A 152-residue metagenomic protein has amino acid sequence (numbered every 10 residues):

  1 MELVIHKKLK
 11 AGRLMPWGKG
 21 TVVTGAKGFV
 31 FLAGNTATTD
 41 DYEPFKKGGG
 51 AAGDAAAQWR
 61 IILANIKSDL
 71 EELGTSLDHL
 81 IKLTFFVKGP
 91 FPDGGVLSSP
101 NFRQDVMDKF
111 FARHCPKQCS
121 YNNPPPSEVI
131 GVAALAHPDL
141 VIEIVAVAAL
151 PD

Functional and structural regions predicted by a protein language model:
M1-I81, V87-D152: N-terminal presequence-like segments and the immediate start of the first folded domain
